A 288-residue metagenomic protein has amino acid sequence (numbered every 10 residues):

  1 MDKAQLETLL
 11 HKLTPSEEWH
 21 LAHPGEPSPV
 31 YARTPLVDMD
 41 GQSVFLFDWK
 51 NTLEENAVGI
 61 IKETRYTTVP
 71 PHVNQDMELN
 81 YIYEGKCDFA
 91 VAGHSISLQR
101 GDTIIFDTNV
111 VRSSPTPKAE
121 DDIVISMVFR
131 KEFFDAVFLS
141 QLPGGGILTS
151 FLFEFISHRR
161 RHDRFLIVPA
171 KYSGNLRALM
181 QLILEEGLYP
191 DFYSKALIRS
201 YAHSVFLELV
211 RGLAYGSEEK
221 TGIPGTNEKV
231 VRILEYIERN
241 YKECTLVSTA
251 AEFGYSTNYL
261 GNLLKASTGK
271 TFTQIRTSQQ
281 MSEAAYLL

Functional and structural regions predicted by a protein language model:
M1-K86, I96: Generic protein-terminus/edge-of-domain signal
D2-A22, D48-K50, N56-A57, P117-E185: A hydrophobic/aromatic-rich effector-binding and dimerization subdomain of bacterial HTH-type transcriptional regulators
L53-T149, F153: N-terminal regulatory/effector-sensing and dimerization cores that precede helix-turn-helix DNA-binding domains
M77, I96, F192-S200, C244: Short, solvent-exposed positions on alpha-helices
I167-E218: An amphipathic alpha-helical interaction segment
E218-K229, K270-Q279: Short, Lys/Arg-enriched anionic-surface-contact patches
R239, E243-S282, L287: Basic/polar phosphate-binding segments, predominantly the helix-turn-helix DNA-binding elements of transcriptional
